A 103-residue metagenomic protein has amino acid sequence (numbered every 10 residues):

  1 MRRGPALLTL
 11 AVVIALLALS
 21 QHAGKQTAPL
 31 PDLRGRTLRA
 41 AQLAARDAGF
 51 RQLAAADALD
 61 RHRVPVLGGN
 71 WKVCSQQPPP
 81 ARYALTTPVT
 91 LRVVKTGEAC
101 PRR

Functional and structural regions predicted by a protein language model:
M1-R103: Ligand-recognition elements built from short beta-strands and adjacent flexible loops
